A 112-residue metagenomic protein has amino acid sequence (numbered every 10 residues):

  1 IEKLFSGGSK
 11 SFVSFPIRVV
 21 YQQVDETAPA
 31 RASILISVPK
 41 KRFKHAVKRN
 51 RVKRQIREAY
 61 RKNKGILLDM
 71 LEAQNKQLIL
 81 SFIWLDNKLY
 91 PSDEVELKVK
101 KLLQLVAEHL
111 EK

Functional and structural regions predicted by a protein language model:
I1-K112: Positively charged, solvent-exposed patches that mediate nucleic-acid binding
